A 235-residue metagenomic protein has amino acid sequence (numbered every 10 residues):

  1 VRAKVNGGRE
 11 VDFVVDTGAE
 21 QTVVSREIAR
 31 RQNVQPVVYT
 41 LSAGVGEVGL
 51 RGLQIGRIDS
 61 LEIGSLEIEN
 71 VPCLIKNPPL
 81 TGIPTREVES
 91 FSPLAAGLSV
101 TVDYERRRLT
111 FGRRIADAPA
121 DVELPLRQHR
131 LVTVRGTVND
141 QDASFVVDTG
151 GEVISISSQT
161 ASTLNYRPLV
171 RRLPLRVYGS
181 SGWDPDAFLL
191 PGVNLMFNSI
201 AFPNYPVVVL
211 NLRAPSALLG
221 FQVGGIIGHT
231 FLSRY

Functional and structural regions predicted by a protein language model:
V1-Y235: Pepsin/retropepsin-fold aspartyl endopeptidases
